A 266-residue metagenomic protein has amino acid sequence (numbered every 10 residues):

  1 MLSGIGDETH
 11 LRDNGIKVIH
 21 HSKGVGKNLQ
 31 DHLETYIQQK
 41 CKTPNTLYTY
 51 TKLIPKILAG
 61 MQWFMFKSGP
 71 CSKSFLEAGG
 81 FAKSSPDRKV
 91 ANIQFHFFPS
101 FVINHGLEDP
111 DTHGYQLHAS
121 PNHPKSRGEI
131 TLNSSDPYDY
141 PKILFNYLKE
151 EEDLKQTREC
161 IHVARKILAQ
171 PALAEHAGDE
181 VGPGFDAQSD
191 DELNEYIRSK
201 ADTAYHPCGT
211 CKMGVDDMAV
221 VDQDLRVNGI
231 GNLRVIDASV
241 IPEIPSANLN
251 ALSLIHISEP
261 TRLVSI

Functional and structural regions predicted by a protein language model:
M1-A59: Glycine-rich loop(s) and the adjacent beta-strand/alpha-helix scaffold that form part
I5-D7, P171-A172, R262: Acidic glycine-/aspartate-rich tracts in secreted/extracellular proteins
K17, F81-R88, E152-E175: Flavin-binding catalytic cores
H32, K125, A169-H206: Flavin (FAD/FMN) cofactor-binding core of flavoprotein oxidoreductases
Q38-T157, A201-G209, V235-A238, P242-I244: FAD cofactor-binding and catalytic pocket of flavoenzymes
N122-T131, C211-L233: FAD-binding beta-loop-beta segment adjacent to the flavin cofactor pocket
P245-I255: A conserved FAD-binding loop/helix module that cradles the flavin
I255-H256, P260-I266: Single conserved hydrophobic/aromatic residue that forms the stacking wall/gate of nucleotide- or nucleobase-binding
